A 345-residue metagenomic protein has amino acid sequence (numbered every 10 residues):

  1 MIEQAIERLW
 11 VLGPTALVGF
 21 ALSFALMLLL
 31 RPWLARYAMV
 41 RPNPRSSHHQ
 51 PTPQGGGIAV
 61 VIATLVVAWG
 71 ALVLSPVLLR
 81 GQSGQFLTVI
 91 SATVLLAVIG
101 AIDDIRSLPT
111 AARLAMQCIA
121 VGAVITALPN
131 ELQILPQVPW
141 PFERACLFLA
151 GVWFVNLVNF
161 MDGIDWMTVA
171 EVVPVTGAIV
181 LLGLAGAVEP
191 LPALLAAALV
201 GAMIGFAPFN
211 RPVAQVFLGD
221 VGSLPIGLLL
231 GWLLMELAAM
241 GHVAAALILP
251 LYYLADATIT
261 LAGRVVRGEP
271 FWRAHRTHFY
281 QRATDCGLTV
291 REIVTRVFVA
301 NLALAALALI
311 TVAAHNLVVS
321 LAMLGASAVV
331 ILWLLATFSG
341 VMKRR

Functional and structural regions predicted by a protein language model:
I2-E3, A239-R345: C-terminal membrane-associated helical module and adjoining short loops/tails
I2-T258: "…together with the soluble PPM/PP2C metallo-phosphatase catalytic core" -> "…together with the soluble PPM/PP2C
